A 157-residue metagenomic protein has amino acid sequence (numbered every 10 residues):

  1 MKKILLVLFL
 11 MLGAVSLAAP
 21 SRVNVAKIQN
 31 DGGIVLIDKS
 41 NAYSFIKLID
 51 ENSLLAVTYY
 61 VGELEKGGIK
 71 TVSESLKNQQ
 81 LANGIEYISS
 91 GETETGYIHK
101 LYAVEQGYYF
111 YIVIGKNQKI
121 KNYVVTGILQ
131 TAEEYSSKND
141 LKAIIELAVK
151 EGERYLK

Functional and structural regions predicted by a protein language model:
I4-G13: Sec-dependent N-terminal signal peptides
A14-P20: Sec/Tat signal peptide C-region and signal peptidase I cleavage site
P20, G32-L36, G84-Y87, E153: Short glycine-aromatic motifs
P20, S40-S44, A56, V104-V113: Short, surface-exposed coil-to-beta transition loops
N24, Q29-I34, T126-K157: Surface-exposed amphipathic alpha-helical segments
A26-I69: Secretory pathway targeting signatures of secreted, lumenal, and periplasmic proteins
N30-D31, I49-N52, T93-T95, G115-V124: Short, solvent-exposed coil/turn segments at beta-strand boundaries
Q80-Q118: Signature of long, low-cysteine stretches enriched in small and polar/charged residues
